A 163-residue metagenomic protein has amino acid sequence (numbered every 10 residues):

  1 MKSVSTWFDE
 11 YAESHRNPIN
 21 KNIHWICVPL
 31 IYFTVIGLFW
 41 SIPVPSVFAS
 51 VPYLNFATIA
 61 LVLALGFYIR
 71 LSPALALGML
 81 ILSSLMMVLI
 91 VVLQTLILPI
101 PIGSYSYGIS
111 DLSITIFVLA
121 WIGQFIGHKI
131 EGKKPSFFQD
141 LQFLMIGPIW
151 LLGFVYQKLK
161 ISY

Functional and structural regions predicted by a protein language model:
M1-S14, K129-Y163: Membrane-proximal soluble regions of multi-pass membrane proteins
M1-T6, N20, V47-V51: Short, charged cytosolic
F8-P29, L63-L75: Membrane interfacial helix-start motif at the N-side
I26, L30-L38, M86-V92, S104 (+2 more regions): Hydrophobic alpha-helical transmembrane segments
T34-I36, I59-F67, S83-M87: Hydrophobic, membrane-inserted alpha-helices
S41-T58, S110-T115: Structural signature of hydrophobic alpha-helical transmembrane segments
L63-A74, I116-G132, L151-V155: Transmembrane alpha-helical segments that form the membrane-embedded catalytic/substrate-channel core of multi-pass
A76-L85, Q139-L141: Cytoplasmic-side transmembrane-helix entry/capping segments in multi-pass membrane proteins
